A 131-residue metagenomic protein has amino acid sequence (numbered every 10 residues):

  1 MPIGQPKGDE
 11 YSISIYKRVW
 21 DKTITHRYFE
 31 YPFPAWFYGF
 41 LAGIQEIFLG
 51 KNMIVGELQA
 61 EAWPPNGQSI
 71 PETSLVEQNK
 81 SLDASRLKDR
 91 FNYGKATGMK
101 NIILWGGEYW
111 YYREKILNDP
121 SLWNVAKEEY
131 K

Functional and structural regions predicted by a protein language model:
M1-Q68, S121-A126: Glycoside hydrolase catalytic-domain groove-lining segments
K51-K131: Substrate-binding cleft of secreted/luminal carbohydrate-active enzymes
